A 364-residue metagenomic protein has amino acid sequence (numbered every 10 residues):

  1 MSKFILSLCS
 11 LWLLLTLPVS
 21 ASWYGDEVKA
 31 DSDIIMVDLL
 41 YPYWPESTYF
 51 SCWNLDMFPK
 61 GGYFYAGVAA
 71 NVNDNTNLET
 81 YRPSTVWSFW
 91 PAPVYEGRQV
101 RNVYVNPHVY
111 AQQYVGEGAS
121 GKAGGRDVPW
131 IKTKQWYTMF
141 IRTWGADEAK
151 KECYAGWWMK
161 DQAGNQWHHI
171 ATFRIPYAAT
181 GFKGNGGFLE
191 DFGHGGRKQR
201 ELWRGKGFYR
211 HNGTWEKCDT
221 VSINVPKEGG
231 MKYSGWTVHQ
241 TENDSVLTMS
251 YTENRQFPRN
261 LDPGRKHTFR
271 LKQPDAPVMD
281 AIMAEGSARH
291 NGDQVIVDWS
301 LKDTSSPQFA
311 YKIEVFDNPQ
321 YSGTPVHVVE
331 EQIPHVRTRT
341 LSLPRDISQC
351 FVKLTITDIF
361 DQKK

Functional and structural regions predicted by a protein language model:
A21-H108: Secretory/extracellular carbohydrate-interaction modules and structurally similar beta-sandwich "look-alikes"
S22-S32, L40-S47, G195-V295, W299 (+1 more regions): Activation corresponds to long, low-complexity, non-globular regions
Y114-W136: Short, aromatic/His-centered strand-loop micro-motif at the edge of beta-sheets
I131-H169: Carbohydrate-binding surfaces in secreted/extracellular proteins
I170-Q199: Flexible glycan-contacting loops in extracellular carbohydrate-active proteins
K302-D317: Solvent-exposed loop/turn segments flanking beta-strands in beta-repeat/beta-sandwich domains
E314-I347: Recognizes extended acidic, P/S/T-rich segments that occur within or adjacent to Ig-like beta-sandwich modules
P344-Q362: Beta-strand-rich modules
